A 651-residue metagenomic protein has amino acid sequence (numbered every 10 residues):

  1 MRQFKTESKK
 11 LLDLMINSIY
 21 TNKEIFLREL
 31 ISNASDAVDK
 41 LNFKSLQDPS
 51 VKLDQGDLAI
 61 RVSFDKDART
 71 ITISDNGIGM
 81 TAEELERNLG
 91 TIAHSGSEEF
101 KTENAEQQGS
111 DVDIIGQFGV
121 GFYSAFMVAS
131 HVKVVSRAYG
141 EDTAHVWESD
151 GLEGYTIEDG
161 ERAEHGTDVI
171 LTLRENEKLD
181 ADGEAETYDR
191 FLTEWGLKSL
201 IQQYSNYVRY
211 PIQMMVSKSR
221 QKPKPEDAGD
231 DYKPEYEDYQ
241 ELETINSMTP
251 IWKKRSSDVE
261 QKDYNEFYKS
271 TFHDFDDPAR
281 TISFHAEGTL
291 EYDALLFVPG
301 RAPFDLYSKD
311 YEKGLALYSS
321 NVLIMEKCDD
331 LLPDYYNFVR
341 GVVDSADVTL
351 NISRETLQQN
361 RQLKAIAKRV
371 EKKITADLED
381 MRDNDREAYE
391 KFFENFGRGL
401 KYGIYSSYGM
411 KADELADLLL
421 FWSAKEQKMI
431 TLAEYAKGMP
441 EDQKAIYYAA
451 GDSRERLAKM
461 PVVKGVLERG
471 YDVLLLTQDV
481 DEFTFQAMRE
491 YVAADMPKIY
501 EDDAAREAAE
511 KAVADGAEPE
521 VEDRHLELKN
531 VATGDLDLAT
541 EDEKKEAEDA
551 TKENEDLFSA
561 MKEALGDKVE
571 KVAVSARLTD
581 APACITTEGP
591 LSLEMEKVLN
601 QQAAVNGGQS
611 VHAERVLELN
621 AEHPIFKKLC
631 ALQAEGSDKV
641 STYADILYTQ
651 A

Functional and structural regions predicted by a protein language model:
M1-T187, F191, S199, K222 (+1 more regions): GHKL (Bergerat-fold) ATPase N-terminal catalytic module, capturing the glycine-rich phosphate-binding loop and acidic
I114, V132-G154, R174-L179, G183-A651: GHKL/Bergerat-fold ATPase module in large chromosome/replication-associated machines
